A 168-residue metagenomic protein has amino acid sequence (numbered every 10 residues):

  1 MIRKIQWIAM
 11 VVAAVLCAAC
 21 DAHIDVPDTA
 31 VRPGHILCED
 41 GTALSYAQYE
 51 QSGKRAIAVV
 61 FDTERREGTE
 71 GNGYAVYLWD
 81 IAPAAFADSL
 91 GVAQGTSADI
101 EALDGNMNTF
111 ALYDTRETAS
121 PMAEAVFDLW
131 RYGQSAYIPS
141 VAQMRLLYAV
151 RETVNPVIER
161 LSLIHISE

Functional and structural regions predicted by a protein language model:
M1-I8: Bacterial N-terminal signal peptides that target proteins for export
V11-A14: Processing junctions and N-termini across compartments
L16-A19: C-terminal motif of bacterial Sec signal peptides marking the signal peptidase cleavage site
H23-R131: Extracellular adhesion/carbohydrate-recognition regions
I81-P83, A142-V154: Acidic glycine-/aspartate-rich tracts in secreted/extracellular proteins
D128-L147: Mid-length scaffold segments of soluble, non-membrane domains
S162-E168: Residue-level detector of conserved catalytic or cofactor/ligand-binding positions in enzyme active sites
